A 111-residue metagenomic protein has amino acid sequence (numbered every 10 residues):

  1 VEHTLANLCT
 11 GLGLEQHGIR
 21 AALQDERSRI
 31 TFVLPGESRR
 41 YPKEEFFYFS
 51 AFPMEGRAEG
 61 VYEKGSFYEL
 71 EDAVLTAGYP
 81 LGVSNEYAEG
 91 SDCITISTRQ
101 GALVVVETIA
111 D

Functional and structural regions predicted by a protein language model:
V1-R40: Anionic-ligand-binding alpha/beta catalytic cores of soluble enzymes and soluble regulatory domains that recognize
E26, V33-D111: Long, charged alpha-helical interface segments
